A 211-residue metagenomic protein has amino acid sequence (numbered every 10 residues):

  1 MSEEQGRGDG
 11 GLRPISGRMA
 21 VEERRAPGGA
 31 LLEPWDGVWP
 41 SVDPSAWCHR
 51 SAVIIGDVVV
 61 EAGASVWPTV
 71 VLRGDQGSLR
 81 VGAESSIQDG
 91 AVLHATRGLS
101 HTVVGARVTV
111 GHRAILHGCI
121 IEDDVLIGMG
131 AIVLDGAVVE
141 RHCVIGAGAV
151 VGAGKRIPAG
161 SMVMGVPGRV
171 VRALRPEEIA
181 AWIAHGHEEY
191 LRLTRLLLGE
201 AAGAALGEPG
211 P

Functional and structural regions predicted by a protein language model:
S2-S41, D75, V81-E84, D89-T96 (+2 more regions): Glycine-rich hexapeptide-repeat left-handed beta-helix
E22, A26-V66: N-terminal segments that cap or nucleate solenoid repeat domains
